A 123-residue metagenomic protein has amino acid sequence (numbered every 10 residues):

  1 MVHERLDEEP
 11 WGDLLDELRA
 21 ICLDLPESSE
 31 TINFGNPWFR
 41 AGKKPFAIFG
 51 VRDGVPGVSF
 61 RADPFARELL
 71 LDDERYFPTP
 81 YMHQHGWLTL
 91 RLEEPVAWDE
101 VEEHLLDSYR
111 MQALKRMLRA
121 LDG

Functional and structural regions predicted by a protein language model:
M1-G123: Charge-dense, helix-prone N-terminal extensions
